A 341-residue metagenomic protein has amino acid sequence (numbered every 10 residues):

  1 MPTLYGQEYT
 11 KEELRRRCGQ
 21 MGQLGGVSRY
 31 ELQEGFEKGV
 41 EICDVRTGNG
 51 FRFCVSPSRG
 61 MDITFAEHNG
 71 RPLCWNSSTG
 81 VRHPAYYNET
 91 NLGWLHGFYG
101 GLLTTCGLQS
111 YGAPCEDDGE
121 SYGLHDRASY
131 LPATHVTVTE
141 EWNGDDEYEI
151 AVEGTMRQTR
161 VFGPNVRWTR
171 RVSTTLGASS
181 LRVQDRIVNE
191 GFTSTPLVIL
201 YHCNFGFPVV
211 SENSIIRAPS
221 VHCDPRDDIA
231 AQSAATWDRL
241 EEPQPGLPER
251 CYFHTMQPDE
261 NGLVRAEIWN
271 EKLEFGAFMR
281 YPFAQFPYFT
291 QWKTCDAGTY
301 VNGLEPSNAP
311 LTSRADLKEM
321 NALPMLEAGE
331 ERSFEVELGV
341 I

Functional and structural regions predicted by a protein language model:
M1-R182, S194, F205-E242, Q257-V340: Surface-exposed acidic/polar loop and edge beta-strand patches at domain peripheries
E190-F192: Short, acidic/polar linear motifs in exposed loop/turn regions
I199-F205: Surface-exposed beta-strand/loop patches in extracellular or lumenal glycoproteins
Y201, C251-H254, F289: Aromatic side chains
L247-N261: An ectodomain-focused feature that recognizes extracytoplasmic/extracellular
